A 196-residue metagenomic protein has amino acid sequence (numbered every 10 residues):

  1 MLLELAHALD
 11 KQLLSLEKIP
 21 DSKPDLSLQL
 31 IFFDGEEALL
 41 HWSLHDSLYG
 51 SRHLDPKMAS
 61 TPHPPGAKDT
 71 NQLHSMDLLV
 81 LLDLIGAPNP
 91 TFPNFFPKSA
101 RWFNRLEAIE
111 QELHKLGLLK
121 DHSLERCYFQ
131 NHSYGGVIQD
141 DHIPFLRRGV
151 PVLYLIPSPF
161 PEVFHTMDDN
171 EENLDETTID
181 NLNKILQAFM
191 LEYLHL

Functional and structural regions predicted by a protein language model:
M1-R105: Acidic/histidine-rich catalytic neighborhood of metal-dependent amide-processing enzymes
L78, L84-L196: Active-site-adjacent substrate-binding region of metalloamidase/peptidase-like peptide-processing proteins
